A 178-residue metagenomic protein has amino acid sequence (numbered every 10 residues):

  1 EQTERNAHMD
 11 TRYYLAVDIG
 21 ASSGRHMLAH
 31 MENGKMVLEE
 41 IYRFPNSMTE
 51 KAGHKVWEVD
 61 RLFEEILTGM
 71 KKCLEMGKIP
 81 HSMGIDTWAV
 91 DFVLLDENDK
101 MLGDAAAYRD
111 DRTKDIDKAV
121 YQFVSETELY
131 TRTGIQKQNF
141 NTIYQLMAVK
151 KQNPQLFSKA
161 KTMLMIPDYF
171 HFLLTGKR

Functional and structural regions predicted by a protein language model:
Q2-D104, T131, K159: N-terminal glycine/serine-rich phosphate-binding loop of ATP-dependent small-molecule kinases, especially carbohydrate
T68-R178: Glycine-rich phosphate-binding/catalytic subdomain of phosphoryl-transfer and nucleotide/sugar-phosphate-processing
